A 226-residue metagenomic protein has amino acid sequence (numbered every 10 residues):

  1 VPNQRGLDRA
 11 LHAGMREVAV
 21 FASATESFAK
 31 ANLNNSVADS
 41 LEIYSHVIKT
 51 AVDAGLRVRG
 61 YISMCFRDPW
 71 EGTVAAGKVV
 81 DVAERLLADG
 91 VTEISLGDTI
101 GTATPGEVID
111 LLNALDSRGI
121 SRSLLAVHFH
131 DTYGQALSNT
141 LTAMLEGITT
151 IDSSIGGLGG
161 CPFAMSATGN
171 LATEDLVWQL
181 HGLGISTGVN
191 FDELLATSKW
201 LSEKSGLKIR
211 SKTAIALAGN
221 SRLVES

Functional and structural regions predicted by a protein language model:
V1-S226: Catalytic cores and adjacent flexible loops of soluble metabolic enzymes that perform enolate/carbanion chemistry on
